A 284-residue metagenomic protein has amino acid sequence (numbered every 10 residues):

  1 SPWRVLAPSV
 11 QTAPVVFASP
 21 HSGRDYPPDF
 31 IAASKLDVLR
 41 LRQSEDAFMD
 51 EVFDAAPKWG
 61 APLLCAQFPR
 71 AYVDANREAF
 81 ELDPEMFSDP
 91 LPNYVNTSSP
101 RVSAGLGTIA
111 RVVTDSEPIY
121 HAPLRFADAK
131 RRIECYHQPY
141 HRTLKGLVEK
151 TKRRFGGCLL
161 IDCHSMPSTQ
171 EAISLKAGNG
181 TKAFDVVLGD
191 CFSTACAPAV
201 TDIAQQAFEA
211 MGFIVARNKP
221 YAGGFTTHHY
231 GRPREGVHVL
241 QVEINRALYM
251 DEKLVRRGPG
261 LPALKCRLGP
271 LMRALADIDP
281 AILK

Functional and structural regions predicted by a protein language model:
S1-L160, S165-H238, I244-L248, E252-K284: N-terminal catalytic or cofactor-binding beta/alpha core of small enzyme domains
